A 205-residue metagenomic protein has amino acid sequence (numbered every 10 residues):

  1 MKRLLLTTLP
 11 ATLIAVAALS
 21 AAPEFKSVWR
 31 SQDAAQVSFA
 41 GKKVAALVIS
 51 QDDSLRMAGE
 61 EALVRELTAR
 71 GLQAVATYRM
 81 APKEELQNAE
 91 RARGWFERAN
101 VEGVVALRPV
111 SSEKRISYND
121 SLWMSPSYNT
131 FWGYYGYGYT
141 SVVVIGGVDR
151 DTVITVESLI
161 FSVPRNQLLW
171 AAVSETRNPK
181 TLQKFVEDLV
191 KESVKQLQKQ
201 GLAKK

Functional and structural regions predicted by a protein language model:
M1, L19-A22: Basic/polar N-terminal segments that are highly enriched at the extreme N-terminus, encompassing both cleavable
M1-P10: Bacterial N-terminal signal peptides that target proteins for export
T8, R108-S111, T176: Residues that line or immediately flank small-molecule/substrate-binding pockets and catalytic motifs
A11-S20: Hydrophobic h-region of N-terminal signal peptides that target proteins for export in Gram-negative bacteria
A21-K43, Q51-S54, V143-K205: C-terminal/domain-edge helix-coil "capping" segments
K43, L47-N119: N-terminal segment of the mature soluble domain
N88-I160: Surface-exposed short loop/turn segments
